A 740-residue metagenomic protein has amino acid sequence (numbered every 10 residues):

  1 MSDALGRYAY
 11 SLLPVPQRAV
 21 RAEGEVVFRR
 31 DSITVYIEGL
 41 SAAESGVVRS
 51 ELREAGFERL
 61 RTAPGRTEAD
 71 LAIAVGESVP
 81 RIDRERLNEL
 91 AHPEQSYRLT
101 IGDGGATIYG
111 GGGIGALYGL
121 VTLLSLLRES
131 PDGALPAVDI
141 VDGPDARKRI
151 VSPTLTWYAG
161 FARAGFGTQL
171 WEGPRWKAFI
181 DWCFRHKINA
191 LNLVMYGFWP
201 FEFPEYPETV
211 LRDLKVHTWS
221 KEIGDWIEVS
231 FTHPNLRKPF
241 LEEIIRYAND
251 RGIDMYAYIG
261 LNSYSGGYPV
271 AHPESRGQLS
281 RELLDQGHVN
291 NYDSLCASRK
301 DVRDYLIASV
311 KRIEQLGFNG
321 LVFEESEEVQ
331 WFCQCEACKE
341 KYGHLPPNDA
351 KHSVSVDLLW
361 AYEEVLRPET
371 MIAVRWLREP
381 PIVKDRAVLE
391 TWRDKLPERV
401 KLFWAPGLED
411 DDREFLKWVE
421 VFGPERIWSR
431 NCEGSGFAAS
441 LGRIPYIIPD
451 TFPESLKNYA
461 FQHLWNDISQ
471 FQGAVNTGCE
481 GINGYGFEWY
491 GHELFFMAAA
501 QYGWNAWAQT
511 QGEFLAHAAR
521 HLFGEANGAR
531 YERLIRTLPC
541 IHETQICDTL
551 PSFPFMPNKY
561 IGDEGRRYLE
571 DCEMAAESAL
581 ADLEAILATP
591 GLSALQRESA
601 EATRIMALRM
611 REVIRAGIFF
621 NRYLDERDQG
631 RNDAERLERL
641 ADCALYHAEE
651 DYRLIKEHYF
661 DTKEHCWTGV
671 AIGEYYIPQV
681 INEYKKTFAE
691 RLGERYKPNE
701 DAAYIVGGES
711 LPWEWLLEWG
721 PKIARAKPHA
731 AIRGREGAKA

Functional and structural regions predicted by a protein language model:
M1, L5-V15, A19-A22, V27-D31 (+3 more regions): Substrate-binding groove of N-acetylhexosamine-processing glycoside hydrolases
M1-G111, D132-D142: Acidic, contiguous N-terminal accessory segments
S11, V15-R21, E44, L87-D304 (+5 more regions): Feature activates predominantly on carbohydrate-active enzymes
E44-L52, L117-L127, S309, Y342 (+1 more regions): Short, Φ-rich (hydrophobic/aromatic) sequence segments
S45-G46, E202-E205, G267-Y268, F332-E336 (+2 more regions): A short acidic (Asp/Glu
Y196, G260, F323-E327, R375-L377 (+1 more regions): Short, well-ordered beta-to-alpha junction loops that form the rim of enzyme active sites and present histidine/acidic
N291, Y305-K341: Active-site groove signature of glycoside hydrolases
